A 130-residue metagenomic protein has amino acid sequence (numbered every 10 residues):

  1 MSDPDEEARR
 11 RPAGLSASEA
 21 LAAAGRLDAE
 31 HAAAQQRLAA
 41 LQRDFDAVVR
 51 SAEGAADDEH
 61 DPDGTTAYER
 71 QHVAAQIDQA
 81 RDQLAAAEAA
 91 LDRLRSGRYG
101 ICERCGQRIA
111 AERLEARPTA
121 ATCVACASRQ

Functional and structural regions predicted by a protein language model:
M1-D3, S128-Q130: Short, intrinsically disordered, low-complexity terminal/loop segments
S2-S96: Interaction interfaces in information-processing and related assembly proteins
G97-G100, P118: Flanking scaffold residues of small Cys/His-coordinated metal-binding clusters
Y99, I109-A110, S128: Short functional micro-motifs and their immediate structural scaffolds
C102-C105, C123: Short cysteine-rich clusters marking metal-coordination/redox-active sites
E112-R117: Short Cys/His-rich "knuckle" micro-motifs
P118-R129: Cysteine-rich micro-motifs
